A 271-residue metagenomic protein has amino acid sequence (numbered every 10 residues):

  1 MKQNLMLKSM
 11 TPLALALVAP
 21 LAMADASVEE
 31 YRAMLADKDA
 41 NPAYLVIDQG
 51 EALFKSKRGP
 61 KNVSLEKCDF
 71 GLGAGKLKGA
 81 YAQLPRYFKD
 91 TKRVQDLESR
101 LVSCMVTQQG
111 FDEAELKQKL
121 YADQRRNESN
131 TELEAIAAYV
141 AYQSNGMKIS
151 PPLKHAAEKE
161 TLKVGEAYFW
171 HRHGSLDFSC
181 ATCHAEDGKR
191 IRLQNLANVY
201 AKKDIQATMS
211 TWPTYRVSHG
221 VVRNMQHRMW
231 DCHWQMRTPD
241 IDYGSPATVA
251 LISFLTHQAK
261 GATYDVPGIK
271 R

Functional and structural regions predicted by a protein language model:
M1, C68: Acidic/polar N-terminal loop/beta-strand segments that form early-domain functional surfaces
K2-T11: Bacterial N-terminal signal peptides that target proteins for export
A19-M23: N-terminal signal peptide c-region/cleavage motif recognized by signal peptidases
D25-L45, K55-K67, A74-A135, N145-G146 (+1 more regions): Electron-transfer interface patches adjacent to heme c in soluble/periplasmic c-type cytochromes and di-/multiheme
L35-A52, M147-E166: Short, charged low-complexity linear segments at domain edges
G50, G71-L72: Extended cationic-aromatic binding surfaces that line active-site or macromolecule-binding grooves and engage
L133-Q143, P152-L153: Hydrophobic, well-structured mid-protein blocks that either form specific transmembrane helices
